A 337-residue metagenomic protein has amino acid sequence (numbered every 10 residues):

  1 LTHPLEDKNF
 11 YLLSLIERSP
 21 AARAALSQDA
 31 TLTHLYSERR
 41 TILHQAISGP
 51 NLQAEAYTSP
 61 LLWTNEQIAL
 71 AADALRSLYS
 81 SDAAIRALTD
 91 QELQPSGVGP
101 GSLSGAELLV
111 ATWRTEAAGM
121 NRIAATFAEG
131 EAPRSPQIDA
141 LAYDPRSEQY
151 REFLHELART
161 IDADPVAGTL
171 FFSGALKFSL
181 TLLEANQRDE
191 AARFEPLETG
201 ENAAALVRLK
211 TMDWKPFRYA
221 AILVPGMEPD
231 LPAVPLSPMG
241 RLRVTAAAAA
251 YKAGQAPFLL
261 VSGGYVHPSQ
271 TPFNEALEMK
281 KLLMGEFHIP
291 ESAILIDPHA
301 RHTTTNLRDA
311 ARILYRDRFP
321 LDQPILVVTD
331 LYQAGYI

Functional and structural regions predicted by a protein language model:
L1-I337: A structural signal for short, hydrophobic/glycine-enriched beta-strand patches
